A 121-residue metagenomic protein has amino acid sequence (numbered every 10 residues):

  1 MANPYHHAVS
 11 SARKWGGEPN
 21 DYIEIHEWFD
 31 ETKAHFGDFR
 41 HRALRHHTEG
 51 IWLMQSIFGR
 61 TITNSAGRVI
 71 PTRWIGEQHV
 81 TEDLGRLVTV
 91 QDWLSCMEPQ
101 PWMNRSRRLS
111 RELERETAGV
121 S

Functional and structural regions predicted by a protein language model:
M1-S121: N-terminal membrane-targeting hydrophobic helices
